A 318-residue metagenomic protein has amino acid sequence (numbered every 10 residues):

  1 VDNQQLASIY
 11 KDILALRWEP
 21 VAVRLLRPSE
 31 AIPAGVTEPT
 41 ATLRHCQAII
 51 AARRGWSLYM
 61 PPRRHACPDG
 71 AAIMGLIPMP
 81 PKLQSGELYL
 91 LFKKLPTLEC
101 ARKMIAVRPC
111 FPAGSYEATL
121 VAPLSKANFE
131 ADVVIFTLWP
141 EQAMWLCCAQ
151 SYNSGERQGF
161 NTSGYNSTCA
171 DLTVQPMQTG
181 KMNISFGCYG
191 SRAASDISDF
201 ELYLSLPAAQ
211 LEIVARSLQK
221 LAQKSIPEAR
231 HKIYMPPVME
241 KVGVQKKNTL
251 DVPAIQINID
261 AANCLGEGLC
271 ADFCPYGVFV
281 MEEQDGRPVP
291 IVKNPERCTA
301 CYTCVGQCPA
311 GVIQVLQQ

Functional and structural regions predicted by a protein language model:
V1-D2, T303: Polyanion-binding and phosphate-handling cores
D2-V242: Acidic, serine/proline-rich low-complexity intrinsically disordered regions
G243-A254: A detector for short, charged/polar N-terminal pre-domain segments
N258-A261: Local sequence-structure signature of Cys/Sec-based thiol-disulfide redox active-site neighborhoods
C264-E267: Acidic, low-complexity mobile loops and tails
L269-D285, T303-Q318: Iron-sulfur cluster-binding cysteine motifs and their immediate structural context in ferredoxin-like electron-transfer
D285-R297: Short linker/helix segments within small regulatory modules
T299-C301: Intrinsically disordered linkers and flanking regulatory tails adjacent to Zn-binding modules
